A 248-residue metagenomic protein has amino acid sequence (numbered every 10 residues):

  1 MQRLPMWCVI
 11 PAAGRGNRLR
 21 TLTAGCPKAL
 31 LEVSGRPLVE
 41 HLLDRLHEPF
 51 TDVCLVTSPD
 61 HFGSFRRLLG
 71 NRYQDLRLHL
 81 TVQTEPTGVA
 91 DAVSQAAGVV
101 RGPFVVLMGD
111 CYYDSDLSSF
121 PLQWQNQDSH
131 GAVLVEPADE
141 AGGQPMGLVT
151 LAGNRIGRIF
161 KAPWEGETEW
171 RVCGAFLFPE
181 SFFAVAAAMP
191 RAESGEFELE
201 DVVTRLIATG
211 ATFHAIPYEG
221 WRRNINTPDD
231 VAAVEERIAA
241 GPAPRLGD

Functional and structural regions predicted by a protein language model:
M1-C8, E169-D248: Conserved alpha/beta core of the MobA/IspD/sugar-nucleotide pyrophosphorylase nucleotidyltransferase superfamily
M1-I10, R18, L31-E32, R36-Y112 (+2 more regions): Conserved N-terminal catalytic core of the sugar/cofactor nucleotidyltransferase
G14, D110, T227: Active-site glycine-centered loops adjacent to acidic/histidine catalytic or metal-binding residues that shape
A24-K28: Short alpha-helical oligomerization interface
L30, L148-L151, A215: A structural signal for short hydrophobic beta-strand segments in well-ordered beta-sheet cores
S58, T81-Q83, L134, A162 (+1 more regions): Conserved beta-strand termini and adjacent loop/short-helix elements that scaffold enzyme active sites in alpha/beta
E85-V89, E140-A141, E165, W221-N224: A short acidic, often aromatic-flanked loop/helix-cap motif at beta-alpha or helix-coil junctions that lines enzyme
Y113-E193: Conserved core of the sugar-phosphate nucleotidyltransferase
